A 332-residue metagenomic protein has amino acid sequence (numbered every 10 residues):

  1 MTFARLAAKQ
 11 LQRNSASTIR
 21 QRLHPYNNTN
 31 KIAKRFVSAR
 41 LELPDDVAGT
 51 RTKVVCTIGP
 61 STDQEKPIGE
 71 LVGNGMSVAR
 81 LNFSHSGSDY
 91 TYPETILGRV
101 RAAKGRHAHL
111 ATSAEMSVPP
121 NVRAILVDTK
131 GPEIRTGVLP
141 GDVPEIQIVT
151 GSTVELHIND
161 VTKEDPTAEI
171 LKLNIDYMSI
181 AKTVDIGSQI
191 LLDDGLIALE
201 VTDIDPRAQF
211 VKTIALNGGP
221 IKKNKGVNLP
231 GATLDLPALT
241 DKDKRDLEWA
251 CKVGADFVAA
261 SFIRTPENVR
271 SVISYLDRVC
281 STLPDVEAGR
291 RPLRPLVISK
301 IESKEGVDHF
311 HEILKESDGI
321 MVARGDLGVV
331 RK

Functional and structural regions predicted by a protein language model:
T2-K332: Non-catalytic helical/linker scaffolds that mediate oligomerization, partner binding, and domain coupling around large
